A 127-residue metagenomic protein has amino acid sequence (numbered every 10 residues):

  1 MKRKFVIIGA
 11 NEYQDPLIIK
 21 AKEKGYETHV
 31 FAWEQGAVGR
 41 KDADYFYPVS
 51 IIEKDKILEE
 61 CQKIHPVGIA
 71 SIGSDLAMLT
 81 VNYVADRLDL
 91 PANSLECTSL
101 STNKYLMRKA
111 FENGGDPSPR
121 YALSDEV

Functional and structural regions predicted by a protein language model:
M1-C97: ATP-binding N-terminal substructure of ATP-dependent carboxylate-amine bond-forming enzymes
Y45-Y47, S99, P119-L123: Structural signal for short hydrophobic segments within the conserved structured cores of catalytic domains across
L76, T102-N103: A generic structural signal for residues located within well-ordered alpha-helices of large catalytic or ligand-binding
N103-V127: Active-site nucleotide/adenylate-binding loops and adjacent lid/helix of ATP-dependent enzymes
